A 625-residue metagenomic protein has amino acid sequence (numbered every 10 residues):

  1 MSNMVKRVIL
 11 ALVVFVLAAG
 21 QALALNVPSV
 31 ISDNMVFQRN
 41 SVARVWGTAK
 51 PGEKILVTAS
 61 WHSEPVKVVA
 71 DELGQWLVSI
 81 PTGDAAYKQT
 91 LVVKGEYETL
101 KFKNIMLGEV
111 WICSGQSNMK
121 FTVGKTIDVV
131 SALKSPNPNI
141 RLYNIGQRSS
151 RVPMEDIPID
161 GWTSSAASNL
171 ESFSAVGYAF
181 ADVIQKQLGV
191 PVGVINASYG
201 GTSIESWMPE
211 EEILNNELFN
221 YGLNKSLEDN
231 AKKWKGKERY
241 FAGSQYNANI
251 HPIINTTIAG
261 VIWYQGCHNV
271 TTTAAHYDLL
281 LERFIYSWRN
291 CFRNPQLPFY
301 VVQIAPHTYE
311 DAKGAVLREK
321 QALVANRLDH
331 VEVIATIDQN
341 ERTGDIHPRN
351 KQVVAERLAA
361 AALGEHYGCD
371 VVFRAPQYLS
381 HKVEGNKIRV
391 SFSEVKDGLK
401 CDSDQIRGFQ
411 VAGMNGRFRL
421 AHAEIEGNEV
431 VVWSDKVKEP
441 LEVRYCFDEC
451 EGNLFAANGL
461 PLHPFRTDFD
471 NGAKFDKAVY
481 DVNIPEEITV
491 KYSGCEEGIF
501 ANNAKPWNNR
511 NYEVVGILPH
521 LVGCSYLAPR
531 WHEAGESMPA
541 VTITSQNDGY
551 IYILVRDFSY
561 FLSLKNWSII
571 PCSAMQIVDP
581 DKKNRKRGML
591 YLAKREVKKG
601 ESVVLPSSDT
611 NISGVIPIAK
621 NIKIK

Functional and structural regions predicted by a protein language model:
M1-I9: Bacterial N-terminal signal peptides that target proteins for export
I9-A19: Bacterial N-terminal signal peptides
G20-A24: Sec/Tat signal peptide C-region and signal peptidase I cleavage site
L25-D476: Cell-envelope and extracellular/periplasmic
S29-D33, W531-T544: Short beta-strands within extracellular/lumenal beta-sheet-rich domains
V302-I304, Y309-L317, Q321, L562-I624: Contiguous ligand/interfacial binding patches
D476-G535: Glycan-recognition and processing domains
S545-Y552: Extended extracellular/luminal ectodomain segments enriched in beta-structured repeat modules
